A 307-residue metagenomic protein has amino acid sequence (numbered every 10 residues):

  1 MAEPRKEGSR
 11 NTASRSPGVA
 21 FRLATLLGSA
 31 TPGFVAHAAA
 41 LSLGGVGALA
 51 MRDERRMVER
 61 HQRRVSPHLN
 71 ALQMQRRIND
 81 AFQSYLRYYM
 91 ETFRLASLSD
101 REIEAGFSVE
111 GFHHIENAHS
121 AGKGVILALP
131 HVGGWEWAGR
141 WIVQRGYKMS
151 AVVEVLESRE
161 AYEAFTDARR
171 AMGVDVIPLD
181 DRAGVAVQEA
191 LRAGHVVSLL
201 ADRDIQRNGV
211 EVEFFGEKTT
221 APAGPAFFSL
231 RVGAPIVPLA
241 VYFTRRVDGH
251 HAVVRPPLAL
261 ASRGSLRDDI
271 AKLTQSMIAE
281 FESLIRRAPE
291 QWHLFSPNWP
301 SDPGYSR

Functional and structural regions predicted by a protein language model:
A2-L129, A171-G173: Membrane-anchoring hydrophobic helices of lipid-metabolizing enzymes
A2-T12, S16, A50, H68 (+4 more regions): Non-catalytic C-terminal accessory region of glycerolipid acyltransferases and related lyso-lipid remodeling enzymes
L23, V58, A138, A164-F165 (+3 more regions): Hydrophobic alpha-helical segments typical of transmembrane helices and their membrane-interface/capping positions
M51, F107, H131, S158 (+2 more regions): Charged, low-complexity surface patches
R55-R56, V155-R159, K218-P222: Active-site metal-coordination segments of metallo-dependent hydrolases
E102-F107, E154, G173-L179, F215-G216 (+2 more regions): Short, flexible loop segments at the rims of nucleotide/cofactor-binding pockets, characterized by
A121-D180, R207-V210, F214, F243 (+1 more regions): Catalytic core of membrane glycerolipid acyltransferases/transacylases, capturing the structured, soluble-facing
